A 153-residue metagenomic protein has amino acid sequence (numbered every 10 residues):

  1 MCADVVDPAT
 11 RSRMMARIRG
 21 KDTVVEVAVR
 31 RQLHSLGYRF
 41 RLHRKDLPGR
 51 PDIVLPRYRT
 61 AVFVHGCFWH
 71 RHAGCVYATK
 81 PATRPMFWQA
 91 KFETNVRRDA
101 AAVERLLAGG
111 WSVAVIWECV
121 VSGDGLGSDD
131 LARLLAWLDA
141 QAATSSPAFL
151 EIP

Functional and structural regions predicted by a protein language model:
M1-V115, V120-P153: Nucleic-acid endo/exonuclease domains
